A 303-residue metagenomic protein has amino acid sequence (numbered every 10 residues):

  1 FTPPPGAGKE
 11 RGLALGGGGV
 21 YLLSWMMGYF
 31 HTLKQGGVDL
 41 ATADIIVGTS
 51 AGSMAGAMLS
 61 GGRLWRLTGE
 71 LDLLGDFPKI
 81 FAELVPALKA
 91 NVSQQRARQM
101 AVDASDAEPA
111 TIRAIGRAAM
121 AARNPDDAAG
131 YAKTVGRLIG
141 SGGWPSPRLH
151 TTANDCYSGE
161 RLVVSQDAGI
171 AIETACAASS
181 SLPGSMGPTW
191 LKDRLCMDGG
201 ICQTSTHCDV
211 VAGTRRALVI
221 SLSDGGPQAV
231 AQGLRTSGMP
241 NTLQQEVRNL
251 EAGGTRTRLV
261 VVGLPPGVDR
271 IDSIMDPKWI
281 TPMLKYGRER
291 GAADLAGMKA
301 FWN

Functional and structural regions predicted by a protein language model:
F1-V47, M54-N303: Patatin-like phospholipase
